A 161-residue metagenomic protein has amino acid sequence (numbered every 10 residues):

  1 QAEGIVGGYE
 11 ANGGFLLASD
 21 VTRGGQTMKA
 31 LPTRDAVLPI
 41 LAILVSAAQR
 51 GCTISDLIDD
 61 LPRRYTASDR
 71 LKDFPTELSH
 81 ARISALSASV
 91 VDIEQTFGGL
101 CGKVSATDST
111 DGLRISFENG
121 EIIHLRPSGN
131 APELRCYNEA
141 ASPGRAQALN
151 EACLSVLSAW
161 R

Functional and structural regions predicted by a protein language model:
Q1-G129, E133-R135, A140-R161: Phosphate-binding and adjacent anionic-ligand microenvironments
